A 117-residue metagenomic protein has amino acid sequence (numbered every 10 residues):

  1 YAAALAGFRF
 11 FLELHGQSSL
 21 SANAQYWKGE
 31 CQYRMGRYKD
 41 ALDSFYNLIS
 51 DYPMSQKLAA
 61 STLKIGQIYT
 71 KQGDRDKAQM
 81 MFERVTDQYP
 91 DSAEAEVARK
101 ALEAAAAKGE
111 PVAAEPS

Functional and structural regions predicted by a protein language model:
L14-L20, S50-K57, T86-E96: Short solvent-exposed coil/turn linkers within tandem alpha-helical repeat scaffolds
